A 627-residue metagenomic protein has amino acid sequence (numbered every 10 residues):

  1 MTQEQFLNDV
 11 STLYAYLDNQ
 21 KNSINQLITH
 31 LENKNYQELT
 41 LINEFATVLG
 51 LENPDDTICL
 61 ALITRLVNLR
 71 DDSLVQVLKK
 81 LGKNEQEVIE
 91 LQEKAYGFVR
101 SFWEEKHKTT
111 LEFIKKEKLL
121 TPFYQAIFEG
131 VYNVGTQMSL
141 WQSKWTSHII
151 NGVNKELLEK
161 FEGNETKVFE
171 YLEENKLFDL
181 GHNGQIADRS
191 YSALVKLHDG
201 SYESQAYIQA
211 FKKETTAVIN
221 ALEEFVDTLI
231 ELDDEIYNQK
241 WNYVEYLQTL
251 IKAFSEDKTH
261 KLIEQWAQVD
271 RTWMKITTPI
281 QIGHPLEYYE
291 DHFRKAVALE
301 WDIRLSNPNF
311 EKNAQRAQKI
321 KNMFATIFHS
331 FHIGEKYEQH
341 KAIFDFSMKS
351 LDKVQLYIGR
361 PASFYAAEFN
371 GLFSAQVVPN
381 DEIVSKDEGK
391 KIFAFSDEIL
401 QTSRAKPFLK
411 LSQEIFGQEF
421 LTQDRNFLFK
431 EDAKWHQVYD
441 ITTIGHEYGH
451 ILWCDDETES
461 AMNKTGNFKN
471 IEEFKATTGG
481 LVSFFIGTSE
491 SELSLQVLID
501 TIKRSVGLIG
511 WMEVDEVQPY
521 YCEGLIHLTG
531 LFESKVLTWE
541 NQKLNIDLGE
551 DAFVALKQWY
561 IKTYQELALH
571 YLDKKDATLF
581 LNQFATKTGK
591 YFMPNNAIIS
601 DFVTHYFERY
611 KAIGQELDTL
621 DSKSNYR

Functional and structural regions predicted by a protein language model:
T2-S255: Noncatalytic N-terminal accessory/assembly modules of large enzymes
L222-D424: Contiguous, non-catalytic segments that form substrate-binding/exosite surfaces or channel walls
R425-T442: Short pre-active-site segment immediately N-terminal to the catalytic Zn-binding motif
H436, L481-I599: Long, well-structured alpha-helical subdomains associated with metal-dependent extracellular/ecto-lumenal hydrolases
Y439-E457, A476, L481: Active-site recognition of the HExxH zinc-binding catalytic motif
D456-I471: Short helix/strand-bridging catalytic loops that position acidic/His residues to coordinate divalent metals and engage
K469-I486: An active-site-proximal "capping" alpha-helix that borders the catalytic cofactor pocket
Q583-R627: C-terminal non-catalytic accessory extensions
